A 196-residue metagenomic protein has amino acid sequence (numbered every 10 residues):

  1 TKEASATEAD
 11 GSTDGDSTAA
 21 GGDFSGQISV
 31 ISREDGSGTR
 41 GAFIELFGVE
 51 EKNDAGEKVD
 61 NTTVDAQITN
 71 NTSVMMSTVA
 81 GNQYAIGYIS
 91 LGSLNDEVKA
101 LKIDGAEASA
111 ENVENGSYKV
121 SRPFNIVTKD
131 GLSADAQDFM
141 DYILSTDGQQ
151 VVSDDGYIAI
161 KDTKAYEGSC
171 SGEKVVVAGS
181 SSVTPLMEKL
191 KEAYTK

Functional and structural regions predicted by a protein language model:
T1-K196: Exported/periplasmic ABC-transporter solute-binding proteins
